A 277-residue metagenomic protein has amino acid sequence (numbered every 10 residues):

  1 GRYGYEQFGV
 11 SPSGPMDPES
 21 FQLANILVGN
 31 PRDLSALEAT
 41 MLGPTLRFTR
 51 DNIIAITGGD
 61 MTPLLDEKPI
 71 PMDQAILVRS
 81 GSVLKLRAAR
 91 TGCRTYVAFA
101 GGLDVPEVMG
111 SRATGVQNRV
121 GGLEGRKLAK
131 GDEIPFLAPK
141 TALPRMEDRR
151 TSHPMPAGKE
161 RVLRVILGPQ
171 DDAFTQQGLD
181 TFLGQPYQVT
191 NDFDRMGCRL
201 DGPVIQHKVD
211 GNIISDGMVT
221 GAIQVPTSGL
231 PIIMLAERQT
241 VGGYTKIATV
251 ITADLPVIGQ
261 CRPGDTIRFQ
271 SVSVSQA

Functional and structural regions predicted by a protein language model:
G1-A277: Conserved "landmark" site that anchors the functional core of diverse proteins
